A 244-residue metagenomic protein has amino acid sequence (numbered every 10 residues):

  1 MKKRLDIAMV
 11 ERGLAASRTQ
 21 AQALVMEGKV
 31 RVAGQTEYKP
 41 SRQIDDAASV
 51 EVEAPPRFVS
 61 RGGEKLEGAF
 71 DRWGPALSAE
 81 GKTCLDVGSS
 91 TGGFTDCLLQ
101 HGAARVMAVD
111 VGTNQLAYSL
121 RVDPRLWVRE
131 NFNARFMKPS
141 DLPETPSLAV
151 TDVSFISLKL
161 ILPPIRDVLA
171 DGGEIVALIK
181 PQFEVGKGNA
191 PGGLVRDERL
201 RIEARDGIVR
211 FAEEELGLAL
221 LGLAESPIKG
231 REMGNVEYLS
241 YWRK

Functional and structural regions predicted by a protein language model:
M1-A48: A basic, amphipathic helix-loop patch mediating RNA/tRNA/ribosome contacts
A79-S90: Conserved class I S-adenosyl-L-methionine
S90-T95, G112: Residues at the N-terminus of the alpha-helix immediately C-terminal to the conserved SAM/SAH-binding loop
L99-R105: Conserved S-adenosyl-L-methionine
M107-I156, L160: S-adenosyl-L-methionine
K159-E174: A short glycine-rich, Lys/Arg-flanked "PGG" loop and its adjoining helix->strand segment in the class I
G172-V185: Conserved beta-strand signature within the Rossmann-like core of class I S-adenosyl-L-methionine
I228-K244: Core SAM-dependent methyltransferase catalytic element
